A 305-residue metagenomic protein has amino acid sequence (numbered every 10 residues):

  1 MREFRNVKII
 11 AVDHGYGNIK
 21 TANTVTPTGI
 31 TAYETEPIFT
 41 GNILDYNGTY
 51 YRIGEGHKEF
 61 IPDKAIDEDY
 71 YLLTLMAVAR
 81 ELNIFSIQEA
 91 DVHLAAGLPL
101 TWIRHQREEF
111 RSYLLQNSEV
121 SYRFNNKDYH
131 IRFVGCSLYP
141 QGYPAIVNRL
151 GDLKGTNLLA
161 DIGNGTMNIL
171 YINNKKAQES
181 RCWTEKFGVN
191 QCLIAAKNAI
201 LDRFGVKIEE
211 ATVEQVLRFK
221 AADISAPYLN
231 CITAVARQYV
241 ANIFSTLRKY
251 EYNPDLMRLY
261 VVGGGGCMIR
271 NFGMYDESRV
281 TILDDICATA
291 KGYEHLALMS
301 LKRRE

Functional and structural regions predicted by a protein language model:
M1-L159, K176-Q191, R203, E210-E305: Nucleotide/phosphate-binding catalytic cleft detector across ATP-hydrolyzing and phosphate-transferring enzymes
T21, I169-Y171: Conserved blade-register residue in beta-propeller folds
I162-N168: Ser/Thr-glycine-rich phosphate-binding loops at phosphate-binding pockets of nucleotides, nucleotide cofactors
